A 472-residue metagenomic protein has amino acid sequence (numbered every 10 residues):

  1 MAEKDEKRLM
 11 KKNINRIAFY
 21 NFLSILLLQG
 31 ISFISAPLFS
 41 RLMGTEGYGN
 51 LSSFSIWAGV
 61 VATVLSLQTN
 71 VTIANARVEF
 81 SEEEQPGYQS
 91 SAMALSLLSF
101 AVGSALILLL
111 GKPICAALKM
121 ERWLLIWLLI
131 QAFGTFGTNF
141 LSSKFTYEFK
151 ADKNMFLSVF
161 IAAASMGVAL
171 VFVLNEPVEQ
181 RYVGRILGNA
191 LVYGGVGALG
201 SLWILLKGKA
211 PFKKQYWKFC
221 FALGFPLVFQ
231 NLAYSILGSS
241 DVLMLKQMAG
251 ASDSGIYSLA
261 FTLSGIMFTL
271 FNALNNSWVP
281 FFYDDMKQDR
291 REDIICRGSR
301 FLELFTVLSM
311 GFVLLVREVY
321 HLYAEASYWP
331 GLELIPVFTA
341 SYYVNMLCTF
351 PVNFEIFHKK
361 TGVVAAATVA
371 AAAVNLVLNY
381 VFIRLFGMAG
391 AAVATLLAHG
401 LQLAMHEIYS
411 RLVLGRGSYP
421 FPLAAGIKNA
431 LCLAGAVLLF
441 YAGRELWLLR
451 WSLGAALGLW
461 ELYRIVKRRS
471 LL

Functional and structural regions predicted by a protein language model:
M1-I31, S90, I204, K214-Q230 (+2 more regions): N-terminal membrane topogenesis motif
M1-L9, D152, V178-G188, G197-G238 (+3 more regions): Interhelical loop/hinge segments that connect adjacent transmembrane helices in multipass membrane
M10-N70, F100, S104-L108, Q131 (+4 more regions): Signature of the first transmembrane helix
A36, L65-E82, A260, S264-S299 (+1 more regions): Helix-loop junctions and terminal segments of transmembrane helices in multi-pass membrane transport/translocation
V71, S90-A117, G167-L174, A198 (+4 more regions): Alpha-helical transmembrane segments of multi-pass membrane transport and lipid-handling proteins
A76, S81, T135-L157, T339-A370 (+1 more regions): Membrane-interface junctions at transmembrane-helix termini in multi-pass inner-membrane proteins
I126, M155-L206, V369-V374, M388-Y409 (+1 more regions): Hydrophobic alpha-helical transmembrane segments
V192, A371, F421-L472: Transmembrane alpha-helical segments of multi-pass transport proteins
